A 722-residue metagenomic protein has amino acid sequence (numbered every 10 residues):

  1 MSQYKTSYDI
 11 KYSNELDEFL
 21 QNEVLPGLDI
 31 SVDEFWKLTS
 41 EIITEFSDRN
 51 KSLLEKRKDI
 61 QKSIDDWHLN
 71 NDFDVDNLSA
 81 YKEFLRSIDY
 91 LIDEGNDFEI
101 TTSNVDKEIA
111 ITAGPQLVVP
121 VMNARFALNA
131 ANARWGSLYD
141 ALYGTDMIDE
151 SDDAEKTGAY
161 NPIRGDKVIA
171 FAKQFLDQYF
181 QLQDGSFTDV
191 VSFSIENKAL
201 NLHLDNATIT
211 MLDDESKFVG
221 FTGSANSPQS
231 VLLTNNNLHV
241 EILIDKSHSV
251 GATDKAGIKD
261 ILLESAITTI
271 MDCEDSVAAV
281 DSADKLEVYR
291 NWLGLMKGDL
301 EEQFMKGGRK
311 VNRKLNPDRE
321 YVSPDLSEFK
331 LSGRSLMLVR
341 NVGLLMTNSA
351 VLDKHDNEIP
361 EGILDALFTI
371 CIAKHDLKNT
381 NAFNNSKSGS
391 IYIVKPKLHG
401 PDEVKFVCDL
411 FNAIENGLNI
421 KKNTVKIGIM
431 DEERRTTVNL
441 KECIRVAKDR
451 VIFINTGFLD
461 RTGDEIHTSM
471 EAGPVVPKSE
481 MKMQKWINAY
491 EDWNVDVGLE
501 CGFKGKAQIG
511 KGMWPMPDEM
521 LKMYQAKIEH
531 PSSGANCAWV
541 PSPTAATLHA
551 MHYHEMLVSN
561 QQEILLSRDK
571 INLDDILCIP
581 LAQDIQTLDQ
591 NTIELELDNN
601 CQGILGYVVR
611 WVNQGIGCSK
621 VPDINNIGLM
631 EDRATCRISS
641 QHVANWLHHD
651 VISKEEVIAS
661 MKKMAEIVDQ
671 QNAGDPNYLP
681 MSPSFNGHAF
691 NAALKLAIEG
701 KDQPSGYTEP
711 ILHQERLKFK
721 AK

Functional and structural regions predicted by a protein language model:
S2, A80-E83, S87-F406, A413-I420 (+1 more regions): Catalytic alpha/beta active-site cores
S2-I92, I100: N-terminal-proximal low-complexity accessory segments that begin disordered and transition into the first
S2-Y12, I359-F368, N385, Y392 (+3 more regions): Catalytic or ion-translocation cores adjacent to nucleophile or general acid/base/metal-coordination motifs in diverse
T6, I10, L25, N50 (+12 more regions): Hydrophobic alpha-helical scaffolding
K11, E15, F19, I30 (+21 more regions): Generic recognition of stable, solvent-exposed alpha-helical segments in well-folded globular domains
E15, F19, E23, L38 (+15 more regions): Generic, well-ordered alpha-helical scaffold segments in large soluble proteins
L25-I30, E45-S52, D66-D74, Y90-E94 (+16 more regions): Intrinsically disordered or highly flexible coil/loop and linker segments, enriched in small and charged/polar residues
K82-R86, Y90-D140, D149-T157, N161 (+5 more regions): Acidic, glycine-enriched catalytic cores built around paired aspartates
